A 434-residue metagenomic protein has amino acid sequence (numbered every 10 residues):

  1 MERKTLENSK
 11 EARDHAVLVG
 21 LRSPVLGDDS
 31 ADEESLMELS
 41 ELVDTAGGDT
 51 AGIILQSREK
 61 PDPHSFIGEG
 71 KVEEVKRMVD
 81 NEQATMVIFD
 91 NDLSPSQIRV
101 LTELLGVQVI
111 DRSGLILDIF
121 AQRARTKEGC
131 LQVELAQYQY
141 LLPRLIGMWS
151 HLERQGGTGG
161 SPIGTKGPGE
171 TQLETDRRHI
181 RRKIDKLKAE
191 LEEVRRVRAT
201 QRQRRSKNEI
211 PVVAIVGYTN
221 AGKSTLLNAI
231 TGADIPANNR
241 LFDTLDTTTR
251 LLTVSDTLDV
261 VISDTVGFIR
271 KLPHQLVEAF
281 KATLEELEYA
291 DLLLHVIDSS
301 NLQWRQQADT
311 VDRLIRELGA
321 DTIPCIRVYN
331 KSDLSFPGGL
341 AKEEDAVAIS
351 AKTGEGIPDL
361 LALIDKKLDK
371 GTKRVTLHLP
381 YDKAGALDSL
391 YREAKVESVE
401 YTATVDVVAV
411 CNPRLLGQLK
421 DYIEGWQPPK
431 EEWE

Functional and structural regions predicted by a protein language model:
M1-L117, Q427-P428, W433-E434: N-terminal accessory targeting/assembly segments
M1-L18, G27, I146-A221, L227 (+2 more regions): C-terminal-of-GTPase-core extension/linker across diverse P-loop GTPases
E2-K4, R196-R198, R205-P211, A229-V261 (+3 more regions): Switch I (effector-binding) loop of TRAFAC-class P-loop GTPase G-domains
E2-N8, D32-M37, K60-R77, D246-T247 (+2 more regions): Switch II of P-loop NTPase G domains
L18-R22, I53-Q56, I88-D90, H295-D298 (+3 more regions): Conserved beta-strand segments of the P-loop GTPase G domain that flank and frequently precede/overlap
E34-D44, K76-N81, N91-V107, S255-D259 (+1 more regions): Conserved C-terminal guanine-recognition region of P-loop GTPase G domains, centered on the G4
G114-A136: Short alpha-helix plus adjacent loop in nuclease-associated cores
